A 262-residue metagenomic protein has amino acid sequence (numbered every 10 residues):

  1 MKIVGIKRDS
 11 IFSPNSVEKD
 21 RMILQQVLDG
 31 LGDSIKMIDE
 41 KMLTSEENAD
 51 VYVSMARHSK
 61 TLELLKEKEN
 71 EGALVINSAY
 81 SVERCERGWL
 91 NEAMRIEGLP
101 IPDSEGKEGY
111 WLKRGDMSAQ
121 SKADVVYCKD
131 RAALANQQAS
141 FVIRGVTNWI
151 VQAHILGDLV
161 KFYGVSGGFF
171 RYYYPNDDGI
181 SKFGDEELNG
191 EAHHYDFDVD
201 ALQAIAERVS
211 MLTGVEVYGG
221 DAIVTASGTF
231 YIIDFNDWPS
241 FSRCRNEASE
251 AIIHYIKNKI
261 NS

Functional and structural regions predicted by a protein language model:
G5-D103, S118: Conserved N-proximal alpha/beta basic substrate-recognition cap immediately N-terminal to, or forming the N-lobe
A49-V53, K113, F162-G164, G228-R243: A short beta-strand motif that forms the metal-chelation/ATP-contact edge of phosphoryl-transfer active sites
I101, T147-V151, V217-G220: A short linear hydrophobic-aromatic micro-motif
E105-L112: Acidic/histidine-enriched active-site and ligand-binding environments that engage anionic O-linkages
Y110, F170, Y218, Y231-D234: Protein kinase-like catalytic core scaffold
G115, H154-I155, Y163, D221-I223 (+1 more regions): Anionic group-transfer/hydrolysis microenvironments
C128-T213: Phosphate-binding site of ATP-dependent enzymes
S181-I232, C244, A251-S262: A long amphipathic alpha-helix within ATP-dependent nucleotide-binding catalytic cores
